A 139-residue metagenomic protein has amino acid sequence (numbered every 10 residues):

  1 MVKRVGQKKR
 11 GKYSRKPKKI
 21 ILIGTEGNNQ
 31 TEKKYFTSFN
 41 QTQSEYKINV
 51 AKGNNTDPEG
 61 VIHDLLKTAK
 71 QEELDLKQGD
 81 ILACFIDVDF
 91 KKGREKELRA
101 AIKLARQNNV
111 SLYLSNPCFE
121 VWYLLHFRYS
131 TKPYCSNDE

Functional and structural regions predicted by a protein language model:
M1-E72: Domain-level signal for Mg2+-assisted phosphodiester chemistry and nucleotide/NA-binding surfaces in nucleic-acid
K18, E45, K77-I81, N109: A general structural motif
L22-G24, K77-K91: Acidic beta-strand-to-loop metal/phosphate-binding motif
T31-E32, K92-R94, V121-L125: Short catalytic/ligand-binding loop motif for oxyanion handling, primarily in non-cytosolic enzymes, centered on
Y35-N40, K96-A105: Short, aromatic/basic amphipathic alpha-helical patches
N54-E59, I86-L98: Acidic, metal-coordinating catalytic cores used for nucleic-acid/nucleotide bond scission and strand-transfer chemistry
K67-Q78, S130-E139: A polyampholytic, Gly/Pro-enriched intrinsically disordered region
A101-E139: Activity-critical C-terminal alpha-helical subdomain
